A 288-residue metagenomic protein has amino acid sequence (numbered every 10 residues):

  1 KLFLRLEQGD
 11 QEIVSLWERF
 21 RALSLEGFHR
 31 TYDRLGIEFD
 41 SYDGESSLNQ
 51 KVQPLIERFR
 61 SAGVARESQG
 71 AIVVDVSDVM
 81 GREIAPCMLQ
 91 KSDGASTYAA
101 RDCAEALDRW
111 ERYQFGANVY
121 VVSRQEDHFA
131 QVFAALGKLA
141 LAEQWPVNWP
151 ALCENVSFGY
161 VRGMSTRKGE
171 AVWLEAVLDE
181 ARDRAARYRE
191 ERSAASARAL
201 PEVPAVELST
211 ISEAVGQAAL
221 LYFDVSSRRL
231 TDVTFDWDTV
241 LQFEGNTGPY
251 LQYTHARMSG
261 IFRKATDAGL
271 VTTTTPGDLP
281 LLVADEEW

Functional and structural regions predicted by a protein language model:
K1-W288: Non-catalytic interaction-recognition regions
